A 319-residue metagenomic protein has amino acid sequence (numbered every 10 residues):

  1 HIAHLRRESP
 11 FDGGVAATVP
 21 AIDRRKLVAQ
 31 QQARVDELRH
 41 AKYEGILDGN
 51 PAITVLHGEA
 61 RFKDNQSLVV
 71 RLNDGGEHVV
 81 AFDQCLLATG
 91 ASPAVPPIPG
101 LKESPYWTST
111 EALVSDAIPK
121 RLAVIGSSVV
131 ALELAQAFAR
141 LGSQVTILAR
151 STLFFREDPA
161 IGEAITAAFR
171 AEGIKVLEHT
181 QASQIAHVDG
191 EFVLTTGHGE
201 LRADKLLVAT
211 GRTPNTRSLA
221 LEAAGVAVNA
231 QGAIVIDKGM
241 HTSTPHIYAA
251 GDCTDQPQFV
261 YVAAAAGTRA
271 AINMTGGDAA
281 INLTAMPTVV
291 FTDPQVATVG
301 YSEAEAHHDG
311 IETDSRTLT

Functional and structural regions predicted by a protein language model:
H1-I118, S151-F155, A160-A171, L177 (+4 more regions): Glycine-rich flavin
I53, I174-K175, I247, T313: Short, conserved active-site loop motifs that form the nucleotide-linked donor/cofactor pocket
L87-Q144, L148, E172, V176 (+2 more regions): Glycine-rich dinucleotide-binding loop and its adjacent helix/turn
K102-I118, E200-L201, K205-M274: FAD-site-proximal beta/loop scaffold in flavoenzymes
S127, R150, D252, D293: Cofactor-binding loop segments of dinucleotide-utilizing enzymes, especially the Rossmann-like FAD- and NAD(P)+-binding
Q136, T166-A167, A304: Alpha-helical segments flanking ligand/cofactor-binding loops in enzyme cores
A186, A297-T319: Structured beta-strand/loop patches that form or line metal/cofactor-binding pockets in enzymes
P287-Q295, T319: A short beta-alpha structural unit
